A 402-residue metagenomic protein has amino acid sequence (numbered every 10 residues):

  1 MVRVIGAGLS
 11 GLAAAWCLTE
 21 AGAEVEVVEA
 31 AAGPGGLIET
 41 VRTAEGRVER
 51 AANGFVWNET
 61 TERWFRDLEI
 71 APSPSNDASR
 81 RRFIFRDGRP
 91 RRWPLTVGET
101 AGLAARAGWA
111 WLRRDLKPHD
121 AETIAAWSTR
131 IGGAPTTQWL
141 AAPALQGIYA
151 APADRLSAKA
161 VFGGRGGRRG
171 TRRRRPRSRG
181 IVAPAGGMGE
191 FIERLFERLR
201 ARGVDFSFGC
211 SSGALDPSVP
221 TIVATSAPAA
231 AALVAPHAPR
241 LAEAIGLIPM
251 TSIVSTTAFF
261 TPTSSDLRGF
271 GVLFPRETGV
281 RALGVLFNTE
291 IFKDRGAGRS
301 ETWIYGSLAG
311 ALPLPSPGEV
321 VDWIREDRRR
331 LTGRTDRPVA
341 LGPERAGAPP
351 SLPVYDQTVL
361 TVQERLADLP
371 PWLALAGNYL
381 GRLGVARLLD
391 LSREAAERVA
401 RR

Functional and structural regions predicted by a protein language model:
V2-V27: N-terminal Rossmann-like FAD-binding beta1-loop-alpha1 element of flavoenzymes
G6, N76, F206-S211, G377: Short loop/edge segments at beta-strand edges and connector loops that shape dinucleotide/nucleotide cofactor-binding
S10, G33, P228: Conserved Rossmann-like nucleotide-cofactor binding loop
T19-R42: Glycine-rich FAD pyrophosphate-binding loop
A44-P118, P143: Dinucleotide-binding Rossmann-like beta1-alpha1 core, especially the glycine-rich loop that anchors the ADP
R89, A104-P220, A224, P228: Active-site/ligand-binding neighborhood in enzyme catalytic cores
P94-L95, V285-R402: Conserved flavin/dinucleotide-binding core of flavoenzymes
C210-P315, L331, E364-R365: Mid-domain catalytic core of redox enzymes that form a hydrophobic substrate pocket/lid adjacent to a catalytic redox
